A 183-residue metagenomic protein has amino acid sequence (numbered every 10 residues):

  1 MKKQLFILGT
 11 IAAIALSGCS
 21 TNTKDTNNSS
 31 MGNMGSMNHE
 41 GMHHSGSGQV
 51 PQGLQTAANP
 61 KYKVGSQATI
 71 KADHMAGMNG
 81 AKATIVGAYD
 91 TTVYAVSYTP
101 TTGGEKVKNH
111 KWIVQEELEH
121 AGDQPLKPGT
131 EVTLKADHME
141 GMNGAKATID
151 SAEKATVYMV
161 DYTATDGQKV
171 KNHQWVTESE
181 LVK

Functional and structural regions predicted by a protein language model:
M1-L5: Positively charged n-region of N-terminal signal peptides that target proteins for export
F6-A13: Sec-dependent N-terminal signal peptides
T10, K24-D25: Membrane engagement elements in two modes
A15-G18: C-terminal motif of bacterial Sec signal peptides marking the signal peptidase cleavage site
S20-N22: Bacterial signal peptide processing site
D25-P60, T69-E116, P128, A136-K183: Basic/aromatic-rich interaction segments and small domains that mediate binding to polyanionic partners
E119-T130: Long, charged/polar, surface-exposed segments that mediate recognition or autoinhibition
